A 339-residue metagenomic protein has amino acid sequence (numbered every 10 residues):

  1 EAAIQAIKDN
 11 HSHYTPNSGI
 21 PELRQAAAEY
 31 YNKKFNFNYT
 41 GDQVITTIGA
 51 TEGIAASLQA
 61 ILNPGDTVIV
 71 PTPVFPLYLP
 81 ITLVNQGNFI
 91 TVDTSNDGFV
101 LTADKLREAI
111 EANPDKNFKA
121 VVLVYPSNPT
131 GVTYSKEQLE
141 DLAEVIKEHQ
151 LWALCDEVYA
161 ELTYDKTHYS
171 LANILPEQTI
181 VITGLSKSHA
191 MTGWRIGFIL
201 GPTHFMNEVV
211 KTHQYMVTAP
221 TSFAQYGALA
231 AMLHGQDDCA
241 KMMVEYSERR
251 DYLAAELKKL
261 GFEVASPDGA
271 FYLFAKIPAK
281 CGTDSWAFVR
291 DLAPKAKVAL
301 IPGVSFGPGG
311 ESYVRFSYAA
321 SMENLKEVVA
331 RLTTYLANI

Functional and structural regions predicted by a protein language model:
E1-G49, A56, A231-H234, N338-I339: N-terminal small-domain helix-loop-helix segment of the aminotransferase-like
A60-T82: Conserved PLP-anchoring active-site segment centered on the Schiff-base-forming lysine
N85, E148-H149, L260, A296 (+1 more regions): Helix C-cap/helix->beta junction micro-motif
T94-K166: Active-site phosphate-binding strand-loop segment of PLP-dependent enzymes
E108-E111, G282-T283, D291-L300, F306-I339: PLP-dependent enzyme catalytic core of the Aspartate aminotransferase-like
Q178-G269: PLP-dependent aminotransferase class I/II
Y246-S247, L260-K295: Conserved PLP-binding catalytic core of the aspartate aminotransferase-like
